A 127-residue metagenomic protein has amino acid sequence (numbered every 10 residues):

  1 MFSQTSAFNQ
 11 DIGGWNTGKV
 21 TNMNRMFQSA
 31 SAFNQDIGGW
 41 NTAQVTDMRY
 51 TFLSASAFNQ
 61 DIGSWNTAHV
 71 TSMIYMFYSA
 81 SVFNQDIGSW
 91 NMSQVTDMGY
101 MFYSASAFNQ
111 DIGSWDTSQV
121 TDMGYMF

Functional and structural regions predicted by a protein language model:
M1-F127: Negatively charged
